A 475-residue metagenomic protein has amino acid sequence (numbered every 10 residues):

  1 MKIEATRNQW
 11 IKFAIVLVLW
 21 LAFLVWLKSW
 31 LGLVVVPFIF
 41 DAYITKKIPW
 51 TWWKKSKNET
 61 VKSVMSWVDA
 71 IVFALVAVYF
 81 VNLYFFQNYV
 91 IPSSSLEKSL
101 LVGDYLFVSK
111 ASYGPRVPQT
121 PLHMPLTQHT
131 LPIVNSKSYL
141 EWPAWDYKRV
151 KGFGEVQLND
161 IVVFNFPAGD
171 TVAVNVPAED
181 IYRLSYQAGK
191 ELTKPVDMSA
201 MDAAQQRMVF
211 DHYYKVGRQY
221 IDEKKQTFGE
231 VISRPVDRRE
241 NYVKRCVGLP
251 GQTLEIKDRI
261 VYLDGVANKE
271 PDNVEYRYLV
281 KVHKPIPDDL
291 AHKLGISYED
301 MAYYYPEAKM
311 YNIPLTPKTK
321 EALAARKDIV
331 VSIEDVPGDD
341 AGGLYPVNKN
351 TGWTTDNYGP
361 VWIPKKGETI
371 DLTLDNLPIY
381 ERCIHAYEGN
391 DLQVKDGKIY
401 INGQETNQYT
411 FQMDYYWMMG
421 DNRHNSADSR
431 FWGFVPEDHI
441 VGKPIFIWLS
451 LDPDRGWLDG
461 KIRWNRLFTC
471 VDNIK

Functional and structural regions predicted by a protein language model:
M1-K475: Extended hydrophobic leader/signal-anchor segments used for secretion and membrane insertion
